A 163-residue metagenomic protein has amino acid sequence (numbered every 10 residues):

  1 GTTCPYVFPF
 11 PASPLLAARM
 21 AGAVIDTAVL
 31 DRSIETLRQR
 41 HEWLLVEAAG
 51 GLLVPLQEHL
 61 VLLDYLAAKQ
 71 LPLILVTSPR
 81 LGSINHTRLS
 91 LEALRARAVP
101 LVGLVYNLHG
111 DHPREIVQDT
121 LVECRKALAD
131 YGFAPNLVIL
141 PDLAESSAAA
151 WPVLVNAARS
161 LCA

Functional and structural regions predicted by a protein language model:
G1-S13: Glycine-rich nucleotide/cofactor/substrate-binding loop typically near the N-terminus or early in the first domain
S13-L56, L63: Phosphate-binding/switch loop-helix module in NTP-utilizing enzymes
S33, L62-Y65, S90, T120-C124: A general structural detector for well-ordered alpha-helical segments in enzyme core domains, enriched
L45-E47, I74-V76, V105: Structural motif
Q57-R80: Inter-motif core of Ras-like GTPase G domains
S83: Class I SAM-dependent methyltransferase SAM-binding "motif I" and its flanking Rossmann-like core
E92-A163: C-terminal lobe/tail of nucleotide-utilizing enzymes
